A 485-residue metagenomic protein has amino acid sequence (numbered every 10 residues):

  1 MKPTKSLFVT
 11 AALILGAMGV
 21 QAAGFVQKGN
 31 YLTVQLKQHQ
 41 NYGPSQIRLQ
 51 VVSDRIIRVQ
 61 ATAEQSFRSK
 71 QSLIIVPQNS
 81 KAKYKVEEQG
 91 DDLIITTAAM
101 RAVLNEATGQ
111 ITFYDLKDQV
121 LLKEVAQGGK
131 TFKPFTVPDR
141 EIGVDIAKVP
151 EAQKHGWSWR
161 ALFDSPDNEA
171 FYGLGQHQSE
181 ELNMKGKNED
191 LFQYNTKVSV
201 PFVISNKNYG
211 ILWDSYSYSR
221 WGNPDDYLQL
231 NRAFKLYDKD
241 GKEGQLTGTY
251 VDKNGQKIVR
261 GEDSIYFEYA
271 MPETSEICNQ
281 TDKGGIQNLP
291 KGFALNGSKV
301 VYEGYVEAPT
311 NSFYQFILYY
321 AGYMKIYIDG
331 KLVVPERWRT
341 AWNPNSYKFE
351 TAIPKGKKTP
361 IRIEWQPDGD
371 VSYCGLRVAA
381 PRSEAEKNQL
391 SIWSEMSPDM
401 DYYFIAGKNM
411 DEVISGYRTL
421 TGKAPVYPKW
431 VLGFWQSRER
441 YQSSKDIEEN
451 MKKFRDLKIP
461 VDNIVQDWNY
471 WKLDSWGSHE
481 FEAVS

Functional and structural regions predicted by a protein language model:
M1-G24: Bacterial Sec-dependent N-terminal signal peptides
F25, G29, R48-L93, K133: A low-complexity, Ser/Thr/Gly/Pro-enriched, surface-exposed linker/loop concept that marks segments flanking
Q38-Q40, V51, A63, V306-A308 (+2 more regions): Non-cytosolic beta-sheet module surface loops
V51, I204, F293-N296, V301-Y314 (+1 more regions): Extracellular and analogous surface-interaction loops
S69-K85, I328-F349: Solvent-exposed beta-strand/loop surfaces of large extracellular or lumenal domains
E88-G241, G255, Y314-L318, Y323 (+4 more regions): Catalytic and substrate-binding clefts that recognize carbohydrates or anionic sugar/phosphate headgroups
N231-T310, D399-V426: Extended carbohydrate-recognition surfaces in non-catalytic/accessory domains of CAZymes and lectin-like proteins
V333-W338, W342-P344, K423-S485: Aromatic-lined carbohydrate-binding/catalytic grooves of carbohydrate-active enzymes
